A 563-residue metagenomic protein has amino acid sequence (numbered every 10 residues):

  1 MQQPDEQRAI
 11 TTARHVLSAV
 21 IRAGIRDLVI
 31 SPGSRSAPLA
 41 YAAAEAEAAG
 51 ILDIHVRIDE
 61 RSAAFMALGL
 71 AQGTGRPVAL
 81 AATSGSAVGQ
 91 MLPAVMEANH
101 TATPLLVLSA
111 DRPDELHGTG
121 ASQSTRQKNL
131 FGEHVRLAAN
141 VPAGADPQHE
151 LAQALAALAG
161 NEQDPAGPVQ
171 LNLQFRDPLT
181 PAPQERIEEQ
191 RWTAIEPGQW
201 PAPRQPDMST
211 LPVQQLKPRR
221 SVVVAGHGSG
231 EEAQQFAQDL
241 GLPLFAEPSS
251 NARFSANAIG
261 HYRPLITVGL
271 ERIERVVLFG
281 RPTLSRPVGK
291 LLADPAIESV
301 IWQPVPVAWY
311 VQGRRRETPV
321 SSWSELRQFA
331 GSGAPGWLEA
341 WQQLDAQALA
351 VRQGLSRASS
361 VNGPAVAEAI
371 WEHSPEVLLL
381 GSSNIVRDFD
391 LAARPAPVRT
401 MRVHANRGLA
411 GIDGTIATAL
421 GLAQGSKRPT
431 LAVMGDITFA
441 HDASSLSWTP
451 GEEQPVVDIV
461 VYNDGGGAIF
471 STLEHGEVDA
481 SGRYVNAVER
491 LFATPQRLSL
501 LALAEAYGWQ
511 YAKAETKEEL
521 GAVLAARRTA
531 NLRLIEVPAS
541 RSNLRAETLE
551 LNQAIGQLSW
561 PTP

Functional and structural regions predicted by a protein language model:
Q2-Q7, G289-V386, A502, Y507-G508 (+1 more regions): Phosphate/pyrophosphate-binding active-site segments
R8-A81, S86-M96, A392: N-terminal cofactor/phosphate-binding cores enriched in small/glycine residues, especially glycine-rich loops such as
A13-L17, S34-A40, Q342-K427: Active-site diphosphate/adenylate-binding microenvironment
G24-D27, G73-A82, V88-Q90, E97-T103 (+4 more regions): Structural signature of the thiamine diphosphate
S31-G33, A143, N172-F175, V224-S229 (+6 more regions): Structural motif
Q72, Q90, S209-P212, S221-R316 (+4 more regions): Glycine-rich, anion-gripping cofactor-binding loops and their flanking helix/strand elements in enzyme active sites
L108, E115-K128, D388-P563: Thiamine diphosphate
S109-A154, A246-L349, T449, E536: Glycine-rich, acidic loop regions that bind phosphate or pyrophosphate groups
